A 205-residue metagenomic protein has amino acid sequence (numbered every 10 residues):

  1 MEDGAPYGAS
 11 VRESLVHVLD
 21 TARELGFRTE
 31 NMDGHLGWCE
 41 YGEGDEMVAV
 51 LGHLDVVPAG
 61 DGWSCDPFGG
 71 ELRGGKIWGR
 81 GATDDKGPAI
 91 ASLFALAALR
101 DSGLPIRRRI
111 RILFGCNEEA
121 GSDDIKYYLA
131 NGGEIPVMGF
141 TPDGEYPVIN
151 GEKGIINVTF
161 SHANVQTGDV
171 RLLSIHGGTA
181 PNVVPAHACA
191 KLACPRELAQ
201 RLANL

Functional and structural regions predicted by a protein language model:
M1-L51, V57-A59: N-terminal helical capping/dimerization or prosegment-like subdomains of hydrolases acting on amide or phosphate bonds
H17-L25, A98, R201-L205: Generic non-transmembrane alpha-helical segments
H35-G37, C116-E119: Short, internal active-site loops enriched in acidic
E40, G115, A193-P195: Short hydrophobic/aromatic beta-strand micro-patches that form the beta-sheet surface supporting nucleotide- or nucleic
M47-F114, A120, V137: Active-site metal-coordination/substrate-binding segment of hydrolases, especially metallo-dependent peptidases
E119, I125-L205: Midchain, well-structured core segments that form catalytic/ion-binding scaffolds
